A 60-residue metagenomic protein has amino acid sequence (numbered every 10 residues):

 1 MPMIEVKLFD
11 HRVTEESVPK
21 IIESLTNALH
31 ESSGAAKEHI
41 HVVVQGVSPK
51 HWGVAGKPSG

Functional and structural regions predicted by a protein language model:
M1-G60: A domain-level signal for the structural core that forms small-molecule/cofactor-binding pockets and catalytic centers
